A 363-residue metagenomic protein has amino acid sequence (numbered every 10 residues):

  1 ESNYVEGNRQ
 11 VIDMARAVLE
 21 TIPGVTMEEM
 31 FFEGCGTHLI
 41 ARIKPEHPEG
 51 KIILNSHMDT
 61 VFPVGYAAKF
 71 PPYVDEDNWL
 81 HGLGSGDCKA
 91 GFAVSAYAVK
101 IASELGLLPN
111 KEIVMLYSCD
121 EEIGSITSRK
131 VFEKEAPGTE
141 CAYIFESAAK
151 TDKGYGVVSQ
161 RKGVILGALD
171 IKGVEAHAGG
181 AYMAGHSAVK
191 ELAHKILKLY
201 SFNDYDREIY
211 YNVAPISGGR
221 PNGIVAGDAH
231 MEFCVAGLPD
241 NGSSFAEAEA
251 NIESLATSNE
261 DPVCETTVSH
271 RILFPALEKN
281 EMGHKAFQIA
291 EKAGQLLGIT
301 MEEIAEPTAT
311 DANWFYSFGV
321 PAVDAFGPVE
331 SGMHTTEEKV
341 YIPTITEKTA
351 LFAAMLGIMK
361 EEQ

Functional and structural regions predicted by a protein language model:
E1-I53, H57-P63, D228-C234, F245 (+2 more regions): N-terminal helical capping/dimerization or prosegment-like subdomains of hydrolases acting on amide or phosphate bonds
Q10, F62, S147-G154, S159 (+1 more regions): Metal-dependent amide/peptide-bond hydrolase catalytic core, centered on the "pita-bread" metallohydrolase fold
T21-M30, P72-E76, L296-I304: Short secondary-structure junctions
E33-T37, G124, K150, E306-A309: Short acidic loop-to-helix transition motifs that present clustered carboxylates
E49-Y117, I123, Y341, E347: Active-site metal-coordination/substrate-binding segment of hydrolases, especially metallo-dependent peptidases
K51-I53, L80, T139-I144, A168 (+1 more regions): Short glycine-aspartate micro-motif
N55-S56, L116-S118, Y143-E146, D170-K172 (+1 more regions): Short beta-strand segments
C88-Q160, A236, K360-Q363: Acidic/histidine-rich catalytic neighborhood of metal-dependent amide-processing enzymes
